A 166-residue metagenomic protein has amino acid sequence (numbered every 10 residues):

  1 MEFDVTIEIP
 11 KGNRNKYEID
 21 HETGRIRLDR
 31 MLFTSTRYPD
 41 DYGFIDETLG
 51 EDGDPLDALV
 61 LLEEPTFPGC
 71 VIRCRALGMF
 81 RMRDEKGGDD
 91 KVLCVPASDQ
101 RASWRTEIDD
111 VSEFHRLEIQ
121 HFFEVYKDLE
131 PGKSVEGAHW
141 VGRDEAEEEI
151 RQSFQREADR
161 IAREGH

Functional and structural regions predicted by a protein language model:
M1-H166: Hydrophobic N-terminal alpha-helices or hydrophobic patches in metabolic proteins across all domains of life
